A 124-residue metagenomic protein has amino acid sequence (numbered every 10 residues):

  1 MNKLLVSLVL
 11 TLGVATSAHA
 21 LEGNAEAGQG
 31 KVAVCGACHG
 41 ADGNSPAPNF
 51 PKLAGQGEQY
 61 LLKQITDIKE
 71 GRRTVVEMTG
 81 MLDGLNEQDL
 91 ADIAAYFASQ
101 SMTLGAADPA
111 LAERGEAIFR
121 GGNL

Functional and structural regions predicted by a protein language model:
M1-L4: Positively charged n-region of N-terminal signal peptides that target proteins for export
S7-A15: Bacterial N-terminal signal peptides
T16-V32, P46-N49, S99-L124: Electrostatic cytochrome c docking/interface patches
G28, C35-A41, I93, G115: The canonical Cys-X-X-Cys-His
G40-G43, G55: Periodic glycine anchor positions in long extracellular repeat architectures
P46-A54, D67-A110: Axial heme c-ligation environment in periplasmic c-type cytochrome domains
G55-Q59, Q64: Extracellular/lumenal glycan-associated surfaces
